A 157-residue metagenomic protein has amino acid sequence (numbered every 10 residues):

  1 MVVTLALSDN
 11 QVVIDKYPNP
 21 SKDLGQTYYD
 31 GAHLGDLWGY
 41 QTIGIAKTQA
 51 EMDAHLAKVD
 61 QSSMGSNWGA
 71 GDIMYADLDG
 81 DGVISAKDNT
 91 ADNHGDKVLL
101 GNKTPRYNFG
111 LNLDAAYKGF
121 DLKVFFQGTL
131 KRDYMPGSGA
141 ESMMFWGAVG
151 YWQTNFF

Functional and structural regions predicted by a protein language model:
M1, G119-V124: Repeated loop/turn-to-beta-strand initiation elements of outer-membrane beta-barrel proteins
M1-N102, E141, G150-F156: Conserved small-residue
L7-V13, Y117-G119, G128-R132: Transmembrane beta-strands of outer-membrane beta-barrel pores
H94-G95, Y107, F120: Short, flexible active-site loops
V98-L100, F109-N112: Generic recognition of flexible, low-complexity loop/linker segments
P105-F109, A116: Residues that define the transmembrane beta-barrel architecture of outer-membrane proteins
L122-F157: C-terminal beta-barrel architecture of Gram-negative outer-membrane proteins
